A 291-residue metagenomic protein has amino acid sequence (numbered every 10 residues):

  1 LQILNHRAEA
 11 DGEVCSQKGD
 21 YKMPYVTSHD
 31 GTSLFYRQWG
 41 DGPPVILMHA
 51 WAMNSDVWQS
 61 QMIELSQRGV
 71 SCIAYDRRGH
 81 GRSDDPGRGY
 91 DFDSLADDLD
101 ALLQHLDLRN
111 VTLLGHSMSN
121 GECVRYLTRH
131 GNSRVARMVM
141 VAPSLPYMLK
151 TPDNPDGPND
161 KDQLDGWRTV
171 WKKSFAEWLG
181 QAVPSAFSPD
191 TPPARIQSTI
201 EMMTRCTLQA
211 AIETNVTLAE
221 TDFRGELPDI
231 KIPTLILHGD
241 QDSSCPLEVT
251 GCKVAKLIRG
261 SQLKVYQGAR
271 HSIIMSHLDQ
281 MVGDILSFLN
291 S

Functional and structural regions predicted by a protein language model:
T32-R88: Conserved HGGG/HGGXW glycine-rich cap/lid loop of the alpha/beta-hydrolase fold
S94-V111: Conserved acidic catalytic loop of the alpha/beta-hydrolase fold
G115, S119, C123: Gly/Ala-rich beta-loop-alpha elbow adjacent to hydrolase catalytic centers
V124-V170: Flexible "cap/lid" loop of the alpha/beta hydrolase fold
L149-P158, T169-P228: Conserved alpha/beta-hydrolase catalytic His-Asp/Glu region
I230, I236-H238: Short beta-strand/loop motif that positions the catalytic acidic residue of the alpha/beta-hydrolase fold
Q241-C245: Acidic catalytic loop of the alpha/beta-hydrolase fold
G260-S291: Catalytic active-site module of serine/aspartate enzymes centered on a nucleophile-bearing elbow/loop
